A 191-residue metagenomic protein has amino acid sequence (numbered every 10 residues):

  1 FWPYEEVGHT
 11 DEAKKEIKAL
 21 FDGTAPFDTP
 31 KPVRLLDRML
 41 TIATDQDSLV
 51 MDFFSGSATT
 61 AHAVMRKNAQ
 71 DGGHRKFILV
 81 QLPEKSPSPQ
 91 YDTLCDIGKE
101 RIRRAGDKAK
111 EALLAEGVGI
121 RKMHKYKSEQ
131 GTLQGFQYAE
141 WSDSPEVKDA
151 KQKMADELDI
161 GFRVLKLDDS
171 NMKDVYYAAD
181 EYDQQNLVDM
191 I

Functional and structural regions predicted by a protein language model:
F1-L49, D71, E84-S86: Class I S-adenosyl-L-methionine
H9-K15, P89-Y91, D174-A179: Short conserved micro-motifs at the rims of enzyme active sites and ligand-binding pockets
E12-I17, F77-K85, D183-M190: Short acidic (Asp/Glu) and glycine-rich catalytic loops that position anionic groups and cofactors
L20-G23, D96-E100, E181-L187: Short, low-complexity, polar/charged sequence segments that are solvent-exposed and flexible
D22-T24, P89-Q90, D189-I191: Active-site rim elements
L36-E111: Conserved S-adenosyl-L-methionine
L79-M172: Conserved phosphoryl-transfer catalytic core
I160, V175-I191: Polar, glycine-rich mid-to-C-terminal structural blocks that act as macromolecule-binding/assembly scaffolds
